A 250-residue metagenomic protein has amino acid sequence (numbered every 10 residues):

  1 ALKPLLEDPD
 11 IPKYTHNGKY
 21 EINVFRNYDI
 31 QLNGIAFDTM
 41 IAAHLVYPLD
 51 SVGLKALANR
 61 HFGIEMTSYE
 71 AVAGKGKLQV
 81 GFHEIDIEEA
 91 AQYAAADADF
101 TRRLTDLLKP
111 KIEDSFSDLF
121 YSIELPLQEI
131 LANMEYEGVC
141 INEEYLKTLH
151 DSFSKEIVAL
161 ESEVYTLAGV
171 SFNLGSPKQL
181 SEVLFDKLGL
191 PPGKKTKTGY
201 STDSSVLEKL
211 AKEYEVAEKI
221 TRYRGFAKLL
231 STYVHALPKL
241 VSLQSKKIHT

Functional and structural regions predicted by a protein language model:
A1, G18, L49, L57 (+3 more regions): Conserved "right-hand" nucleotidyltransferase catalytic core of DNA-directed polymerases
A1-H61, S154: Conserved RNase H-like, two-metal-ion catalytic cores of nucleic-acid enzymes
